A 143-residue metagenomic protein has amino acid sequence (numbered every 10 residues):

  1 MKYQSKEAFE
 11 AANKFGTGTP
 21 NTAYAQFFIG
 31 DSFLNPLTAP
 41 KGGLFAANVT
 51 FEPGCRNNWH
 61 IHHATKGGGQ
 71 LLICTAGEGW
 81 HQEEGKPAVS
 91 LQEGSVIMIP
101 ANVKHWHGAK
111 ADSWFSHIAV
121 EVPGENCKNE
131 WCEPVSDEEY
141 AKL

Functional and structural regions predicted by a protein language model:
M1-F45, K128-L143: A short, N-terminal "cap"/entry segment at the start of jelly-roll beta-barrel domains of the cupin/DSBH fold
D31, A47-K66: Conserved short histidine dyad/triad with adjacent acidic residue
L34-P36, A46-T50, L71, A88 (+2 more regions): Conserved hydrophobic/aromatic beta-strand scaffold that supports enzyme active sites
P36-T38, N58-A64, E83, V89-S90 (+1 more regions): Short histidine-centered beta-strand/loop micro-motifs that create catalytic or ligand/metal-coordination sites
G42-L44, F51-R56, A76-W80, E125: Short, charged/polar surface micro-motifs in flexible loops or helix N-caps
F51-G54, L91-D112: Conserved metal-binding segment of the jelly-roll/cupin
R56, K66-E93, V103: A short beta-strand-loop-beta hairpin characteristic of the jelly-roll/cupin
M98, D112-W131: A short hydrophobic beta-strand segment most commonly corresponding to one strand of the jelly-roll/cupin
